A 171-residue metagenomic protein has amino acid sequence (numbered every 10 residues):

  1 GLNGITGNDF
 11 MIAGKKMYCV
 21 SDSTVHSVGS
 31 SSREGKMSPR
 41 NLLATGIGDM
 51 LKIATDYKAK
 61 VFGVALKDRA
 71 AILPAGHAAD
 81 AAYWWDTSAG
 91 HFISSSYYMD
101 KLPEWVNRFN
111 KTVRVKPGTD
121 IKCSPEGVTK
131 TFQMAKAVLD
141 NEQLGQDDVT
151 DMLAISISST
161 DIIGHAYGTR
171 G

Functional and structural regions predicted by a protein language model:
G4-V149, S158-H165: His/Asp/Glu-rich, glycine-adjacent segments that coordinate divalent cations and/or stabilize oxyanion chemistry on
A166-G171: Signature of Gram-negative outer-membrane beta-barrel scaffolds
